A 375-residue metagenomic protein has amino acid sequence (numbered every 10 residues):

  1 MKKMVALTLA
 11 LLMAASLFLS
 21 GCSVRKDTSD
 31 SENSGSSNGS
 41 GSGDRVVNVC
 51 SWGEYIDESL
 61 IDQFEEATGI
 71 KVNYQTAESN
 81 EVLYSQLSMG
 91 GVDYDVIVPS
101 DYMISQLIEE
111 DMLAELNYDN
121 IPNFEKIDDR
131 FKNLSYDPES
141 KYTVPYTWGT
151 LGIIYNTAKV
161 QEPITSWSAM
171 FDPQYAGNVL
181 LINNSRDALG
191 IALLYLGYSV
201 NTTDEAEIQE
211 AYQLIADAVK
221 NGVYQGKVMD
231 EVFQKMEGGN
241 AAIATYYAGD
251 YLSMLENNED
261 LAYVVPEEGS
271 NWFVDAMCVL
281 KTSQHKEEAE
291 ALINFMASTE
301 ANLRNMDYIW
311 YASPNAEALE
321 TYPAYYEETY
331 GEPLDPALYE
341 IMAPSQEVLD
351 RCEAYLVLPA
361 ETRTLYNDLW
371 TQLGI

Functional and structural regions predicted by a protein language model:
M1-V47: Short, low-complexity disordered leader/linker segments with a strong preference for bacterial N-terminal type II
V24, G35, G39-Q106: Early extracytoplasmic/lumenal segment of secretory-pathway proteins
C50, Y55-D57, D93-Y94, V98-N240: Extracytoplasmic ligand-binding site segments that recognize negatively charged/polar headgroups
M103-Q106, E237, I243-D260: A ligand-binding cleft/hinge motif common to bilobed small-molecule-binding domains
G152-K159, L193-G197, F273-K286, F295-M296 (+1 more regions): A bilobed periplasmic-binding-protein/Venus flytrap-type ligand-binding module shared by bacterial periplasmic
Q209-A218, N257-K281: Periplasmic-binding protein-like
L280-E347: Mature extracytoplasmic/periplasmic domains
M342-I375: Conserved C-terminal helix/tail region of periplasmic/extracytoplasmic solute-binding proteins
